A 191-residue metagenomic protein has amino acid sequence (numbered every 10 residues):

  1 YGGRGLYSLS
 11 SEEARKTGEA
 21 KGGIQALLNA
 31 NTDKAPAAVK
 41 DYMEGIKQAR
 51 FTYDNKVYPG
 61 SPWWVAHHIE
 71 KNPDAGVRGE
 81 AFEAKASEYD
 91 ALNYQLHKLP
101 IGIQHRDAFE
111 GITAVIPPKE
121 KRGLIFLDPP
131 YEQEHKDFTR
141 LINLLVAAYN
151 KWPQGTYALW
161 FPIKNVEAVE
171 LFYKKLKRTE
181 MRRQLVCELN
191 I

Functional and structural regions predicted by a protein language model:
Y1-I191: Class I S-adenosyl-L-methionine-dependent methyltransferase catalytic core
